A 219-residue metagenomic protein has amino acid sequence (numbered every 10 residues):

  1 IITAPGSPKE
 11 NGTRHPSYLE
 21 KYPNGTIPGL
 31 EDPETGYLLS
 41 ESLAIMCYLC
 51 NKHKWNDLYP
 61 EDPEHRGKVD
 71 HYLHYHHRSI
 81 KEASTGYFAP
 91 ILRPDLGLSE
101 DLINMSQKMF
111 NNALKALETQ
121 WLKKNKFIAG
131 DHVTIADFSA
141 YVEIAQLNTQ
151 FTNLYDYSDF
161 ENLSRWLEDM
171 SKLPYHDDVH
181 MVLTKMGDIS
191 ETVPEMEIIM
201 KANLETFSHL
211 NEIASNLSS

Functional and structural regions predicted by a protein language model:
I1-N104, K108, K123, E197 (+1 more regions): GST-like domain detector, emphasizing the conserved glutathione-binding G-site in the N-terminal thioredoxin-like
S40-E41, E64, N112, D131 (+2 more regions): A generic structural signal for residues located within well-ordered alpha-helices of large catalytic or ligand-binding
N51, N112-K115, T119, K172: A generic structural signal for well-ordered alpha-helical segments enriched in polar/charged residues
Y72, S106-A113, L117, E143 (+1 more regions): Alpha-helical packing segments of well-folded alpha/beta enzyme cores
S79, A83-F88, I128-D159, S164-K172 (+2 more regions): GST superfamily/GST-like fold recognition
L117-A129: Hydrophobic alpha-helical bundle segments that form small-molecule/ligand-binding pockets
T184-L204: Carbohydrate-binding/catalytic loop surfaces
